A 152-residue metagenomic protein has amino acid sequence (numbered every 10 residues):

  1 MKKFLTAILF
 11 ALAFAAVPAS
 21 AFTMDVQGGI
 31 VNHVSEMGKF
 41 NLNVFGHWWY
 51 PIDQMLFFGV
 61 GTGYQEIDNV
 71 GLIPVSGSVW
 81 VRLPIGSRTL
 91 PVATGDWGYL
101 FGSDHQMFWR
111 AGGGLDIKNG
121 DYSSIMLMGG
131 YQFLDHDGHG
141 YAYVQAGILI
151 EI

Functional and structural regions predicted by a protein language model:
M1-T23: Cleavable N-terminal export/targeting peptides
A19-E66, Q145-E151: Short glycine/proline- and aromatic-enriched beta-strand/turn motifs that initiate or cap beta-hairpins
V34-E36, D68, S103, D137: Flexible interhelical turns and helix-capping residues at alpha-helix boundaries within structured domains
N41-N43, L72-S76, Y141-Q145: Short hydrophobic/aromatic beta-strand or adjacent loop that forms the aromatic wall/cage of a ligand/substrate-binding
F45-I125, I150: Gram-negative (and chloroplast) outer-membrane scaffold detector with strong preference for beta-barrel transmembrane
M128-G130: C-terminal binding/interaction regions
L134-Y141: A short acidic/glycine-rich loop-to-helix N-cap element
